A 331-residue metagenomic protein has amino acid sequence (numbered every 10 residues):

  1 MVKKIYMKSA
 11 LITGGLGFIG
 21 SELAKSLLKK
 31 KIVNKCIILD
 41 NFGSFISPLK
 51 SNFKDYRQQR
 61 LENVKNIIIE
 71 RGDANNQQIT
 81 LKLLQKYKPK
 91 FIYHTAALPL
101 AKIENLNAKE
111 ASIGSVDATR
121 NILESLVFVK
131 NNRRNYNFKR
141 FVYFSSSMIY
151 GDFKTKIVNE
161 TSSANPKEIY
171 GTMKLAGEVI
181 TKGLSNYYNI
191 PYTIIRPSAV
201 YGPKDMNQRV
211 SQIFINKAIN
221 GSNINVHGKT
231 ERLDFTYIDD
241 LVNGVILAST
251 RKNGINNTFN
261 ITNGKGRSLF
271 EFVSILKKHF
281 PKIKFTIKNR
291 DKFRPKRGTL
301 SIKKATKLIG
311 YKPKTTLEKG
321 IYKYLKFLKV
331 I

Functional and structural regions predicted by a protein language model:
M1-R196: N-terminal Rossmann-like NAD(P)+-binding domain of SDR-like oxidoreductases, especially those catalyzing
I19, I79, A111, M173 (+4 more regions): Hydrophobic alpha-helical packing elements
F45-L49, G151-D152, P203-K204, S268-L269 (+1 more regions): A short beta-to-alpha transition loop/helix N-cap that caps and shapes the active-site region
F53, T155-K156, K167, V179-L233 (+3 more regions): NAD(P)-dependent short-chain dehydrogenase/reductase
N75, L106, G114-D117, T161 (+7 more regions): Residue-level signal for the nucleotide or nucleotide-sugar donor/cofactor binding architecture
K102-N105, Y150, A164, Y201 (+3 more regions): Nucleotide phosphate-binding site architecture
A218-I331: C-terminal substrate-binding subdomain of Rossmann-fold SDR/epimerase-dehydratase oxidoreductases
